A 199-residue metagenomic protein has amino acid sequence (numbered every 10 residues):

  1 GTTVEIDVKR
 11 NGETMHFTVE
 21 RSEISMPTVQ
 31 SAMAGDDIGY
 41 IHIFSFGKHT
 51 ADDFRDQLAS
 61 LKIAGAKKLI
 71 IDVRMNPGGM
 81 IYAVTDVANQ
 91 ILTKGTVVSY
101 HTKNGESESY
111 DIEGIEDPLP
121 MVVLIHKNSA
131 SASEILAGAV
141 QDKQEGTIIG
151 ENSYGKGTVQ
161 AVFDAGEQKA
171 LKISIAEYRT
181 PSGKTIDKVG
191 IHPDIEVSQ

Functional and structural regions predicted by a protein language model:
G1-K156, Q160-G166: Cleft-lining beta-strand/loop regions that shape enzyme active-site pockets
M15, I186-D187: Generic structural signal for well-ordered beta-strand positions
I41, L171-I173, I186: Short hydrophobic-aromatic micro-motifs
A165-E177: Short acidic, Pro/Gly- and aromatic-enriched capping/linker segments at domain boundaries
T180: Short, acidic, Ser/Thr-enriched surface-loop or helix-capping motifs
K188-Q199: Conserved helicase C-terminal RecA-like lobe
